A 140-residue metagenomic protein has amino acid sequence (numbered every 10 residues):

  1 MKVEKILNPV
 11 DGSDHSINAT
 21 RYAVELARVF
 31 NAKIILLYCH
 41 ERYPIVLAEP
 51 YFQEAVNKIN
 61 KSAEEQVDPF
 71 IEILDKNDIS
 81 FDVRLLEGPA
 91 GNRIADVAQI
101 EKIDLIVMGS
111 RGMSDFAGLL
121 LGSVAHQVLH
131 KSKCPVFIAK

Functional and structural regions predicted by a protein language model:
M1, E72-I106: Structural beta-alpha unit
K2-P50, I73, N77: Small/aliphatic-rich secondary-structure junction motif
D11, G88, S110-M113: Histidine-centered beta-alpha loop that forms part of the nucleotide-sugar donor binding/catalytic region in diverse
E25, D96-K140: Gly/Ser-rich helix-loop-strand patches that form or flank binding pockets for ribonucleotide-derived cofactors
A32-K33, I79, I103, C134: Short glycine/serine/threonine/alanine-rich loop segments
L37, D82-L86, F137: General small-molecule cofactor/ligand-binding pocket signal
Y43-P44, G91-R93, D115: Generic structural signal for helix capping and beta-alpha/helix-loop junctions
Q53-E65: A short acidic, glycine-rich active-site loop that binds or catalyzes chemistry on phosphate/adenosine moieties
